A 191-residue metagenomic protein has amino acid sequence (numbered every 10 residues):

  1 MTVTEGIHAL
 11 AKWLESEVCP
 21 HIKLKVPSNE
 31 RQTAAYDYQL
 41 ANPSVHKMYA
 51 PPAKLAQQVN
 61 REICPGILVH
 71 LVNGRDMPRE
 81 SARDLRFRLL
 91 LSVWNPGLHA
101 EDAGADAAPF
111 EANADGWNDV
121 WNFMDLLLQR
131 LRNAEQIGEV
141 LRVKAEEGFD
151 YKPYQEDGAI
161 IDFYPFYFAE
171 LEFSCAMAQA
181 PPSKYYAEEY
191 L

Functional and structural regions predicted by a protein language model:
M1-E80, Y186-L191: Small/polar-rich, solvent-exposed N-terminal microdomains that initiate assembly or binding
T4, A11, Y164-L191: C-terminal tail/extension regions appended to the core domain(s) of diverse proteins
E5, C64, D84, N118 (+2 more regions): Short, well-structured alpha-helical interface segments that form or flank functional binding sites
E15-S28, V93-G104, Y151: Short regulatory "switch" loops immediately downstream of catalytic or recognition motifs within protein catalytic
E17-K25, A134, G138, A180: Solvent-exposed amphipathic alpha-helical surface segments
S81-A100, G104-F110, L127, D162-Q179: Oligomerization/assembly interface segments of phage tail-like spikes and tubes
G104-D115, Y185-L191: Short intrinsically disordered coil segments
A114-A178: Acidic-leaning, charged glycine-interspersed low-complexity segments
